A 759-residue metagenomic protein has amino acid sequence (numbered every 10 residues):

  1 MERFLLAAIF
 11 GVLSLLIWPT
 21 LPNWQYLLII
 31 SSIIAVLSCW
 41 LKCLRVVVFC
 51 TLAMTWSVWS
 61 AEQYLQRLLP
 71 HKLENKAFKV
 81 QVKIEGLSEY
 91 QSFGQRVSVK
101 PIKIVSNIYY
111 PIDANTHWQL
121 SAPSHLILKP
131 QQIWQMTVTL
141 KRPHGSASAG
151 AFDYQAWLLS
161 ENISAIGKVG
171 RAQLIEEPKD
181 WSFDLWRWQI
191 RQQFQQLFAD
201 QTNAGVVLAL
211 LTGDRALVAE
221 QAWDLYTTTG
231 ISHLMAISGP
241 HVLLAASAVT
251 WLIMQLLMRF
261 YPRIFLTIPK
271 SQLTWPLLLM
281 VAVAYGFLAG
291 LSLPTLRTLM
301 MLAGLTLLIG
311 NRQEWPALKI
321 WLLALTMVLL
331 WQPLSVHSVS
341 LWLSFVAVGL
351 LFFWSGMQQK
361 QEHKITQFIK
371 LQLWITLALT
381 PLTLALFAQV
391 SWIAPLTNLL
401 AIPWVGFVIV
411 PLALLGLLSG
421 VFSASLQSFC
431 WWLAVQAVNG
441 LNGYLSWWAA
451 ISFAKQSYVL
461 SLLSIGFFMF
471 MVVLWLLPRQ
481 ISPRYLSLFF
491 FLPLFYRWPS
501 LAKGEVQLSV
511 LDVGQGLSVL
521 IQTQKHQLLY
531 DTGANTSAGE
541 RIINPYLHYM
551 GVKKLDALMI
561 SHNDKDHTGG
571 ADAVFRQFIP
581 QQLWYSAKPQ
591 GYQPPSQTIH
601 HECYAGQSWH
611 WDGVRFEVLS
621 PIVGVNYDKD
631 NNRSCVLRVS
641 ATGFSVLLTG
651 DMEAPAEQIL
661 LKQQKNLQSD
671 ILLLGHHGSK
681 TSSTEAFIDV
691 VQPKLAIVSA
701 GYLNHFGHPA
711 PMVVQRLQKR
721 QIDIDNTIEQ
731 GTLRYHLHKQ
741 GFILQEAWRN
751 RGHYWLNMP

Functional and structural regions predicted by a protein language model:
M1-A77, V169, L174-E176, S182 (+5 more regions): N-terminal leader/targeting segments
L5-A8, G286, L291-M469, Q480-S482 (+4 more regions): Internal transmembrane alpha-helical bundles of multi-pass membrane proteins
N23-Y26, L41-F49, H363-I369, L460-L463 (+1 more regions): Membrane-interfacial entry segments at the cytosolic side of transmembrane helices
I29, G239-I253, L460-L474: Hydrophobic alpha-helical transmembrane segments
I33-W40, M254-Q255, F353-G356, F468-Q480 (+1 more regions): Alpha-helical transmembrane segments
A53-H233, R541-H548, K554, K588 (+4 more regions): Membrane-interface helix/helix-cap signal primarily in integral membrane proteins
Q81, Q95, S124-T139, W157 (+2 more regions): Non-globular, low-confidence helical/coil segments that flank catalytic cores
S160-M301, R576, S645-G650, A654-D670: Aromatic-rich juxtamembrane segments at the membrane interface
